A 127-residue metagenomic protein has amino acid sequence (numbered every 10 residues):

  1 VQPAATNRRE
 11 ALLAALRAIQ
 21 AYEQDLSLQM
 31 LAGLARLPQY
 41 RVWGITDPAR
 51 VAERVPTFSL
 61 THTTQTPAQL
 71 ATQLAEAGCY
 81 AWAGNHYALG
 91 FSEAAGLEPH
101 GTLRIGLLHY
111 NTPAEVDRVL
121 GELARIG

Functional and structural regions predicted by a protein language model:
V1-G127: Pyridoxal 5′-phosphate
